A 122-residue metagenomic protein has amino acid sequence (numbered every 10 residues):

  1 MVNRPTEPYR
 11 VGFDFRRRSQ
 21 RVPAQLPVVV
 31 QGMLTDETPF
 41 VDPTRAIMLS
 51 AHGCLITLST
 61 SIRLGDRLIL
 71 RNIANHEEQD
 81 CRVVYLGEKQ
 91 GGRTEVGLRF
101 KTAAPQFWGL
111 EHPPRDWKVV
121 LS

Functional and structural regions predicted by a protein language model:
M1-S122: Structured alpha-helical
